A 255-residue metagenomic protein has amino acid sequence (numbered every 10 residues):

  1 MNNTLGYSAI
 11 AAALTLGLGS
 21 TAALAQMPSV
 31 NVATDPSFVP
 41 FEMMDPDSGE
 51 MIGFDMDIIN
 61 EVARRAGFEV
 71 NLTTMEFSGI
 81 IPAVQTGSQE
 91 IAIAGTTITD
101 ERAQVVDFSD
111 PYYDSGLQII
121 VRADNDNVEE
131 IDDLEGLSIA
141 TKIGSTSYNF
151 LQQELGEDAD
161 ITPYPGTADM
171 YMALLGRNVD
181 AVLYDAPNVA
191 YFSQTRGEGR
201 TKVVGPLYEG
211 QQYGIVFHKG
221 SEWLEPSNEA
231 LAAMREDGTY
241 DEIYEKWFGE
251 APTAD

Functional and structural regions predicted by a protein language model:
Q26-G95, D237: Extracytoplasmic small-molecule ligand-binding "clamshell" domains of the periplasmic binding protein/Venus flytrap
P36, D114-V121, A186, A190-A232 (+1 more regions): Periplasmic-binding protein-like
E42-D45, I59-F68, S147-Y164, S193-G197 (+1 more regions): Ligand-binding cleft/hinge of the Venus flytrap
M56, L72-P82, D126, T162-G176 (+1 more regions): Short helix-initiation/N-cap motifs at beta->coil->alpha
M56-R65, N125, D132, S138 (+2 more regions): Extended ligand-binding regions for polar small-molecule ligands
F68, L72, T96-I98, F108-G156: A conserved helix-loop-strand patch within extracytoplasmic ligand-binding domains of the periplasmic binding
F68-E69, Q85-A94, L137-S138, G166 (+2 more regions): Alpha-to-beta junction loops
G79, T96-Q104, F150-Q153, L175-G176 (+1 more regions): A ligand-binding cleft/hinge motif common to bilobed small-molecule-binding domains
